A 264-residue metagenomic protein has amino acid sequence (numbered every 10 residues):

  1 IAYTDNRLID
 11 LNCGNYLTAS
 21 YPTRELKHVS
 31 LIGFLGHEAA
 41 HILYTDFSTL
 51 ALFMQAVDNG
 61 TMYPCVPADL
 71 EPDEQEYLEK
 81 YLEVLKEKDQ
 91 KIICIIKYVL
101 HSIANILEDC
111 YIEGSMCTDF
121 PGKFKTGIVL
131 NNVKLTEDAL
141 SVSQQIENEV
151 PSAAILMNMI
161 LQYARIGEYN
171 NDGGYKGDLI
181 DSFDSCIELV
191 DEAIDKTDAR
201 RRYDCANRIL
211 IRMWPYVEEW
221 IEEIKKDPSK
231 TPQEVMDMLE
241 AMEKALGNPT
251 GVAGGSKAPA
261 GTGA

Functional and structural regions predicted by a protein language model:
I1-A264: Short, functionally important secondary-structure microenvironments
